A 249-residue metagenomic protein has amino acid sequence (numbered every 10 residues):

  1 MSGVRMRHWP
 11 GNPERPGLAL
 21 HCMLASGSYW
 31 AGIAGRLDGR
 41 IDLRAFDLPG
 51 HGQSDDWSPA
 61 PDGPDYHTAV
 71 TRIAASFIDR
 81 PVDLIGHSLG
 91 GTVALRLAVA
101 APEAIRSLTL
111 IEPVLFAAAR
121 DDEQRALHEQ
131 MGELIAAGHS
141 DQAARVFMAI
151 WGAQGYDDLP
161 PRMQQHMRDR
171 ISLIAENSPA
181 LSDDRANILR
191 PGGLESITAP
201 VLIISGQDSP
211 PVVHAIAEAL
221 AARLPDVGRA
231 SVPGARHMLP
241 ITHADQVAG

Functional and structural regions predicted by a protein language model:
S2-P59: Conserved HGGG/HGGXW glycine-rich cap/lid loop of the alpha/beta-hydrolase fold
A19-C22, S88, G206: Glycine-rich His-Gly loop
G32, S76, R96-A100: Active-site signature of alpha/beta-hydrolase-fold catalytic machinery across serine- and Asp/Cys-nucleophile hydrolases
G35, R44-I85, L89, G249: Active-site loop/oxyanion-hole signature of alpha/beta-hydrolase fold enzymes
L95-A136, D183: Flexible "cap/lid" loop of the alpha/beta hydrolase fold
D122, H139-S178: Conserved alpha/beta-hydrolase catalytic His-Asp/Glu region
M163-R223, G228-S231: Conserved serine/cysteine hydrolase catalytic core
V232-D245: Catalytic histidine-centered segment of alpha/beta-hydrolase-like enzymes
